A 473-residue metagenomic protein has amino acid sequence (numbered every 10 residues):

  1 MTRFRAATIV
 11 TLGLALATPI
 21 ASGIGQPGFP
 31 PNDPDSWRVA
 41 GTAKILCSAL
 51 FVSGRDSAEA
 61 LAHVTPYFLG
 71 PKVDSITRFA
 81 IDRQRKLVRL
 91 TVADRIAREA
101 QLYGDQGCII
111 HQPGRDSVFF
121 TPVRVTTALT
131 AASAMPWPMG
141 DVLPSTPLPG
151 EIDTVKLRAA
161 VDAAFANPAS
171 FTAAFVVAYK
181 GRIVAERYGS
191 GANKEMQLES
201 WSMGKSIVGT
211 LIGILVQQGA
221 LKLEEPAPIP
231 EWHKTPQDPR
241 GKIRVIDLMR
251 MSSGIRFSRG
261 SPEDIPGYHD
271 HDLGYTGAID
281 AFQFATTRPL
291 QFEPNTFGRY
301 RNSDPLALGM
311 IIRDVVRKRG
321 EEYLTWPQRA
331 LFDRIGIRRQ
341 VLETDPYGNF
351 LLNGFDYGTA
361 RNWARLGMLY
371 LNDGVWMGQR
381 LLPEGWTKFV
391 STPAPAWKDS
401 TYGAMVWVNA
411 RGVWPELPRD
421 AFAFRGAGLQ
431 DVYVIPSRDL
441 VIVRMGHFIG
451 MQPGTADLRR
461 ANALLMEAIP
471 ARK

Functional and structural regions predicted by a protein language model:
I9-P19: Bacterial N-terminal signal peptides
S57, G219-L223, R313-Q328, G374-L382 (+1 more regions): Structural helix-adjacent loops and short alpha-helical linkers that scaffold large soluble proteins
S117, F424-K473: Structured C-terminal helix/loop/strand segments within mature extracytoplasmic catalytic/sensor domains
G140-K180: Beta-lactamase-like hydrolase cores
G181, L198-E224, L248, L308-I312 (+1 more regions): Active-site SXXK
G209, D304-R313, G354-W376, Q430-H447: Active-site-proximal alpha-helical segments within enzyme catalytic domains
Q218-R256, T287-Q291, R317-G358: Active-site helix/loop module of the DD-peptidase/beta-lactamase fold, centered on the serine-lysine SxxK catalytic
I337-T344, K388-I442: Active-site Gly/Thr loop motif
